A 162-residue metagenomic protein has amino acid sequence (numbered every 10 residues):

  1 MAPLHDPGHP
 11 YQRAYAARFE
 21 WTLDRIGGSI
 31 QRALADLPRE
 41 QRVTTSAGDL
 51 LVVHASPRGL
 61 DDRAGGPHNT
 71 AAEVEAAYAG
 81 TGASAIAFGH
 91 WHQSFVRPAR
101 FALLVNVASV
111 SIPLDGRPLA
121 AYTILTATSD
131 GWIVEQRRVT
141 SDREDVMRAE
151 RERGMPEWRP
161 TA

Functional and structural regions predicted by a protein language model:
M1, R58, A85-P98, I112-D115: Active-site environment of divalent metal-dependent phosphoester hydrolases
M1-P3, G59-D62, D145-V146: A short acidic, helix-capping loop that chelates divalent metal ions and anchors anionic groups
M1-R42, D49, A64-G82, P156: Active-site neighborhood of divalent metal-dependent phosphoester bond hydrolases
P38-R42, Q93-S94, Y122: Short, acidic/polar N-cap/turn motifs at the starts of alpha helices
Q41, T45, A85-A87, W132: Short, structured loop/turn "capping" segments at alpha-beta junctions
V53, S84-H90, L104-A108: Active-site neighborhood of phospho(di)ester-bond hydrolases with catalytic His/Asp-centered motifs
V53-S56, L60-P67, R97-A99, G116-P118: A short secondary-structure junction signal
R97-A162: Acidic, His/Gly-rich catalytic cores of divalent-metal-dependent hydrolytic chemistry
